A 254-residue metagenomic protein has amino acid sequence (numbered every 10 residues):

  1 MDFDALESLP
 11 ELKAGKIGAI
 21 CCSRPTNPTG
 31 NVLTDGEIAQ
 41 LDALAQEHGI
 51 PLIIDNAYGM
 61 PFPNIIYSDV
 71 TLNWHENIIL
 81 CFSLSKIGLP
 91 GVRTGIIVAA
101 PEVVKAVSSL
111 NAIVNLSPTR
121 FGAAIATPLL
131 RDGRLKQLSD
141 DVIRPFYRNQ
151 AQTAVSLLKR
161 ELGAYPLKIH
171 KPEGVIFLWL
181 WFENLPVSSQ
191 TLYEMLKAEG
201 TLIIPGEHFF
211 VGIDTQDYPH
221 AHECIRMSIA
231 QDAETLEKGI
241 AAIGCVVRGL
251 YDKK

Functional and structural regions predicted by a protein language model:
M1-K254: PLP-dependent class I/II
